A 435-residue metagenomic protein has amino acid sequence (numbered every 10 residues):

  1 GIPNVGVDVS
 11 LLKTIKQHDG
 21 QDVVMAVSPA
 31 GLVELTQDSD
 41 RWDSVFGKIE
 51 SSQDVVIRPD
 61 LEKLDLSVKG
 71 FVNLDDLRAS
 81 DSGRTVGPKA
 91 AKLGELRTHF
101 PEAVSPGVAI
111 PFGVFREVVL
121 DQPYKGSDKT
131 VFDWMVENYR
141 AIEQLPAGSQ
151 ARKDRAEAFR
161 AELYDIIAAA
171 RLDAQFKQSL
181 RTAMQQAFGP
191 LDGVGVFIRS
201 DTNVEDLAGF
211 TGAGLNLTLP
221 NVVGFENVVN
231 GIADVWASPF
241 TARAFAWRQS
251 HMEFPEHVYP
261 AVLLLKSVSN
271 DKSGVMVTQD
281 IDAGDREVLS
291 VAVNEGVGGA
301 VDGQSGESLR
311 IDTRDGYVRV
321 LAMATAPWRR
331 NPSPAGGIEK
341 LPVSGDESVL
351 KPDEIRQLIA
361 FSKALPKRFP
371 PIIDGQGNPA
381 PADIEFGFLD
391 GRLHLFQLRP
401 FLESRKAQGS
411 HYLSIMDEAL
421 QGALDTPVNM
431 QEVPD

Functional and structural regions predicted by a protein language model:
G1-L263, L350, P366-P371: N-terminal beta-alpha lobe that positions the nucleotide/phosphoryl donor in ATP/NTP-coupled carboxylate activation
V23-M25, P29, S39-K63, V288-D383 (+2 more regions): Conserved catalytic alpha/beta cores of large enzymes that bind or transform nucleotide phosphates and polynucleotides
E102-S105, P366-Y412: Charge-rich, low-complexity terminal tails
F112-D133, N138, L398, E403-E432: Catalytic or ion-translocation cores adjacent to nucleophile or general acid/base/metal-coordination motifs in diverse
V194-V223, S269-V293, R392-F396: Conserved catalytic micro-motifs used in adenylation/nucleotidyl-transfer and phosphoryl/amide- and methyl-transfer
G209-F210, V275-V277, A300-Q304, K406-G409: Short conserved micro-motifs at the rims of enzyme active sites and ligand-binding pockets
V258-A261, L265-S273, N378-P379: Flexible, glycine/threonine-enriched loop-and-boundary segments that flank and lead into catalytic domains of large
I281, V291-A300, R399-R405: Glycine-rich phosphate/pyrophosphate-binding beta-alpha loops
